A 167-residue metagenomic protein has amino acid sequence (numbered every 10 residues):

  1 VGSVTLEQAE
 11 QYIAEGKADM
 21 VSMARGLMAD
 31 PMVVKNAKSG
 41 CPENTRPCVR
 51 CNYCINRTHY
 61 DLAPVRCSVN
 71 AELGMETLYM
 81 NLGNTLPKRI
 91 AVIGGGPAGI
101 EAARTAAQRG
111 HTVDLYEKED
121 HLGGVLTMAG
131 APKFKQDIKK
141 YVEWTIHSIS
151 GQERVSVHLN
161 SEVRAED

Functional and structural regions predicted by a protein language model:
V1-I93, P97-V113, H121: Flavin-dependent oxidoreductase catalytic cores
E10-V21, M32, Q136, T145-I146 (+2 more regions): C-terminal structured "cap/appendage" subdomains that terminate the fold
I55, G74, A129, K133-Q136 (+1 more regions): A broad, structure-centric signal for solvent-exposed, well-ordered loop/edge residues that line or flank functional
E72-E76, V155-N160: Short gly/ser/thr-rich secondary-structure transition/capping motifs
V92-L159: Beta1-alpha1 glycine-rich phosphate/pyrophosphate-binding loop at the start of Rossmann-like nucleotide-binding domains
L159-D167: A conserved short coil-to-beta-strand element within the FAD-binding core of flavoproteins
